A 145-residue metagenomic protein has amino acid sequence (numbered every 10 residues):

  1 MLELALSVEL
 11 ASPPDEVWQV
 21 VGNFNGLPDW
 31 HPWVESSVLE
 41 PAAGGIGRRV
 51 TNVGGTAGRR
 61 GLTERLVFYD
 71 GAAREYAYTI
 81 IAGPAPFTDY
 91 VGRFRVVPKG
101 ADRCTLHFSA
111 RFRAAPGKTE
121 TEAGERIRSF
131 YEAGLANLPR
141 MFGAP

Functional and structural regions predicted by a protein language model:
M1-A43: Hydrophobic ligand-binding cavity/cleft-lining segments
L6-L10, F94, F108-A110: A structural signal for short, well-ordered beta-strand segments
P28-A43, G55-R103, R111-R113, R140-A144: Hydrophobic-ligand binding "helix-grip"
G45-R48: Short coil-to-beta transition motif at edge beta-strands of beta-rich domains
V50-N52: Predominantly extracellular/secreted and cell-surface proteins with exposed, flexible low-complexity segments
T105, R111-P145: A conserved amphipathic terminal alpha-helix motif
